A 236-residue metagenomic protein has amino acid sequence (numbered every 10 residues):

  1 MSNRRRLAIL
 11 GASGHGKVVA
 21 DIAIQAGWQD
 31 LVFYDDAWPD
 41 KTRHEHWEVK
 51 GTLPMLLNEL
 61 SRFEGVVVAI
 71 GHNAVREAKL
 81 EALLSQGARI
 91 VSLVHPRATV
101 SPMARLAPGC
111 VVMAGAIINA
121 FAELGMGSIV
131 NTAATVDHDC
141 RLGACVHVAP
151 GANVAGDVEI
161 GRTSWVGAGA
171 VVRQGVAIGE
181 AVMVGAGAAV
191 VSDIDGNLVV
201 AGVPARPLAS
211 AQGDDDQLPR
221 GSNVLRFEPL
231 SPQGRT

Functional and structural regions predicted by a protein language model:
M1-H44, K50-L53, L57-N58: Hydrophobic, well-ordered beta-alpha structural blocks that scaffold small-molecule cofactor pockets
R5-A8, D30-L31, F63-V67, I90 (+1 more regions): Short active-site oxyanion
H15, G71-A74, R206: Short glycine-rich anion-binding loops that position phosphate/pyrophosphate groups of nucleotides and phosphorylated
A20-A23, A78-A82, L124, D195-G196 (+1 more regions): Short amphipathic alpha-helical segments
A26-G27, L84-A88, S192: Short helix-capping segments at alpha-helix termini
P39-T99: Phosphate-bearing ligand-interacting subdomains that bind or position ATP/ADP/UDP/GDP/NAD(P) or nucleotide-linked
L93-A201, A205-L208: Structural signal for interior beta-strand "rungs" in well-ordered beta-sheet cores of soluble enzyme domains
